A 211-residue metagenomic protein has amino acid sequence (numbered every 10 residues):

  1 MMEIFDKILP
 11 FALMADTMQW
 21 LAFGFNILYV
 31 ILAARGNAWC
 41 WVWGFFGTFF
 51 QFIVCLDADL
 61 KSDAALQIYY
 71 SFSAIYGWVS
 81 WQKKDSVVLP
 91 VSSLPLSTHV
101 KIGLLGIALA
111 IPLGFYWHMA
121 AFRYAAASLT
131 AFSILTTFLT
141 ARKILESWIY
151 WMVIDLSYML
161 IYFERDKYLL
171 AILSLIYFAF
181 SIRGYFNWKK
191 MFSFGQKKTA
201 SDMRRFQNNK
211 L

Functional and structural regions predicted by a protein language model:
M1-T17: Short, strongly hydrophobic alpha-helical membrane anchors
A22-Y29, F46-F52, I107-A110, A131-T136 (+1 more regions): Hydrophobic, membrane-inserted alpha-helices
N26-L28, T98-F115, F178: Hydrophobic core of alpha-helical transmembrane segments in multi-pass integral membrane proteins
I31-V42, F138-Y150: Membrane-helix interface "capping/anchor" motifs
A34, L56-D63, L113-R123, A141-I144 (+1 more regions): Membrane-interface helix caps and helix-loop-helix hairpins in membrane proteins
Q82-S86, Y185-K198: Membrane-interface capping segments at transmembrane-helix boundaries
M119-A131, T137-T140, W148: Intrinsic, low-complexity N-terminal interaction/targeting segments
K198-F206: Positively charged N-terminal leader segments that act as targeting/secretion signals
